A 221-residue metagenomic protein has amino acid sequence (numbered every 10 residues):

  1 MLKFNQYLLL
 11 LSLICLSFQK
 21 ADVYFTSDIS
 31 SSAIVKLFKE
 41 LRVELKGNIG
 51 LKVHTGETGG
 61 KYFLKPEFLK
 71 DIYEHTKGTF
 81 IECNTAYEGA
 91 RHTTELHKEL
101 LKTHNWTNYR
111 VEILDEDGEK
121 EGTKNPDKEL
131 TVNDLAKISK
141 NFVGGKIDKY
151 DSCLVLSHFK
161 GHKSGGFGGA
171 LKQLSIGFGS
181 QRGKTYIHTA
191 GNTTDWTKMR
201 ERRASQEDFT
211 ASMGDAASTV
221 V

Functional and structural regions predicted by a protein language model:
K3-L10: Sec-dependent signal peptide recognition, specifically the positively charged N-region followed immediately by
C15-V221: N-terminal and secondary-structure boundary signal
